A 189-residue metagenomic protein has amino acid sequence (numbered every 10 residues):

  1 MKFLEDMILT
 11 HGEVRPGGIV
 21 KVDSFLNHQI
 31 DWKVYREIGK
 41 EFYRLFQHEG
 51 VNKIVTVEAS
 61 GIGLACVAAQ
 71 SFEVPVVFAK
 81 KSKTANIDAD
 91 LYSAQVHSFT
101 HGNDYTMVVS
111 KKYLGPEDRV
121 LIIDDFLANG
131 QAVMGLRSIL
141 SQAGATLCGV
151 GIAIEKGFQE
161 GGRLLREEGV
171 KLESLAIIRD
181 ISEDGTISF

Functional and structural regions predicted by a protein language model:
M1-I123, L127-F189: PRPP-associated nucleotide enzymes
